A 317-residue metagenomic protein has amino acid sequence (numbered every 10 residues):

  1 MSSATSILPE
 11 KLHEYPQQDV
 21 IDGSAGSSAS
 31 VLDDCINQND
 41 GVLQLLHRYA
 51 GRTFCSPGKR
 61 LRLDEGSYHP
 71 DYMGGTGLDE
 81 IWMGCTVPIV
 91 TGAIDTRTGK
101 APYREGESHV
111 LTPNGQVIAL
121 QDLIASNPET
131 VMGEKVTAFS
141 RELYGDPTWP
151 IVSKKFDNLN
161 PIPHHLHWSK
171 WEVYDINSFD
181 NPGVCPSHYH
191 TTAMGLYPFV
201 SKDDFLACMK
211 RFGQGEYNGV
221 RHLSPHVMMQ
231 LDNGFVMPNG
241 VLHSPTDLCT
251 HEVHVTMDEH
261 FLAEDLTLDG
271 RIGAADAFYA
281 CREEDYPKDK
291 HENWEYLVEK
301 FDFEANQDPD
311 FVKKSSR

Functional and structural regions predicted by a protein language model:
S2-D204, L268-S316: Transition-metal
L46, P163, V184-S187, M237-P238 (+3 more regions): Short helix/loop capping segments that flank catalytic or ligand/cofactor-binding pockets
P150, Y174, T246-R271: A short hydrophobic beta-strand segment most commonly corresponding to one strand of the jelly-roll/cupin
K154-F156, M228-D247, V253, R317: Conserved metal-binding segment of the jelly-roll/cupin
R211-V220: Short, structured beta-strand/loop micro-motifs enriched in basic residues and often containing a Trp
